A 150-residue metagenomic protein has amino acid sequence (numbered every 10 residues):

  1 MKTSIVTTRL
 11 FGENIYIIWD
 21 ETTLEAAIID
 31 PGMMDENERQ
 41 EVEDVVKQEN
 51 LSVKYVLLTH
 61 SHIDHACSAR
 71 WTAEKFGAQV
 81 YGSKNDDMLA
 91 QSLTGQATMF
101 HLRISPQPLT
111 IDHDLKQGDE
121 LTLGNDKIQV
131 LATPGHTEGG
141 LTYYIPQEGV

Functional and structural regions predicted by a protein language model:
M1-E49, T142-V150: Conserved beta-strand hairpin/beta-sheet module of binuclear metal-dependent hydrolase folds, prominently
M1-K2, F100-R103, G124-I128: Short Pro/Gly-enriched beta-strand edge/turn motifs at strand-loop
V6-T8, R103-I104, T110-D112, A132-P134: Short Gly/Pro-enriched turn/cap motifs at secondary-structure boundaries
Y16, S92-T94, N125, Y143: Short, well-ordered secondary-structure micro-motifs
I18, D30, H60, T72 (+3 more regions): Divalent metal-coordination and catalytic microenvironments
A26, V56, Q79, A132 (+1 more regions): Hydrophobic "anchor" residues on beta-strands that sit immediately upstream of conserved functional sites
M33-R39, E43-T122: Active-site HxH/HxHxD metal-binding segment of metal-dependent hydrolases
D119-I145, V150: Core dinuclear metal-dependent hydrolase active-site scaffold
